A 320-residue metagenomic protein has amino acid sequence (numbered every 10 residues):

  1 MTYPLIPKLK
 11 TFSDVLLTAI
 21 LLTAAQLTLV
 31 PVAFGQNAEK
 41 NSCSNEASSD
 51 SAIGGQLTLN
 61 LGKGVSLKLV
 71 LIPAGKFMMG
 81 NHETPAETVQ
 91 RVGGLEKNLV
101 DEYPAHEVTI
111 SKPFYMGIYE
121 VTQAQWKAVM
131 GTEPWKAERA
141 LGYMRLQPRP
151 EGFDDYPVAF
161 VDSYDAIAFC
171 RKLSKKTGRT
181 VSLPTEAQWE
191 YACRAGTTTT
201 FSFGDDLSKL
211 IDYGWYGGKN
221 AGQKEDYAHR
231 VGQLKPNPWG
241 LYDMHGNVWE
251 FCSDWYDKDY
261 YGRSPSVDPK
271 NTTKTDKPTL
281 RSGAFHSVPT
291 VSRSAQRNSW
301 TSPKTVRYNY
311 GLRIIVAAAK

Functional and structural regions predicted by a protein language model:
M1-F12: N-terminal secretory signal peptides that target proteins for export/translocation
D14-L29: Bacterial N-terminal signal peptides
A33-G35: Boundary at the C-terminal end of the N-terminal hydrophobic targeting segment
E39-L71: GGW-centered surface loops in extracellular recognition modules
L67, R179-T180, P236-W239: Short loop/turn microsegments at loop-to-beta-strand junctions
M78-G204, D212, S253-Y261, V316-K320: Active-site microenvironments of metalloenzymes and redox enzymes
E87-T109, T197-T198, A221-Y227, M244-K320: Surface-exposed recognition segments
L210-L241: A short, contiguous structural element within a folded domain that forms the immediate neighborhood of a functional site
